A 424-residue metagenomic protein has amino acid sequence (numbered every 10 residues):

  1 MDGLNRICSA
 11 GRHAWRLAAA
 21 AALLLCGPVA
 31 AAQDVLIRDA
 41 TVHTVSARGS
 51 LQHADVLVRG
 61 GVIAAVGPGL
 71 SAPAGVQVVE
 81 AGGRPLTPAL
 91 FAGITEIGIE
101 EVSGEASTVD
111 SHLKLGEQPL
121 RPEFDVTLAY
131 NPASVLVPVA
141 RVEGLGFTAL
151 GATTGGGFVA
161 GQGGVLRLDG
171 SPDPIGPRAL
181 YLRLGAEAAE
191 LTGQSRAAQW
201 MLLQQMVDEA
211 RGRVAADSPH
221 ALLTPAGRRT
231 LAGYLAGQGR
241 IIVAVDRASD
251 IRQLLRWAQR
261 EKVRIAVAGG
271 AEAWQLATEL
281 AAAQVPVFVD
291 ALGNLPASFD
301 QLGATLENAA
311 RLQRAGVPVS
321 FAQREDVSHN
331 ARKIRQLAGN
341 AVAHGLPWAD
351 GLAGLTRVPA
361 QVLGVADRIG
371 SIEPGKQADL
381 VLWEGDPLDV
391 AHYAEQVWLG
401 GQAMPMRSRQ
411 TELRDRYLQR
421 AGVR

Functional and structural regions predicted by a protein language model:
D2-A18: Bacterial N-terminal signal peptides that target proteins for export
C26-P28: N-terminal signal peptide c-region/cleavage motif recognized by signal peptidases
V35-I37, A72-T127: Replace "His-x-His-based motif
A40, T44, L51-A54, E373-Y417: C-terminal cap of metal-dependent C-N hydrolases
V42, S46-T87: Histidine-rich, glycine-flanked metal-binding segment
V102-S103, D110-G116, E123, R240 (+4 more regions): His/Asp/Glu-enriched, well-ordered alpha-helical/loop segment that forms or immediately abuts the divalent-metal
A133-L136, R141-I265, Y393: Polyanionic/metal-chelating signatures
A258-R264, A282-F288, G316-P318: Glycine-enriched alpha-helix->loop->beta-strand junction motifs that scaffold or abut catalytic
